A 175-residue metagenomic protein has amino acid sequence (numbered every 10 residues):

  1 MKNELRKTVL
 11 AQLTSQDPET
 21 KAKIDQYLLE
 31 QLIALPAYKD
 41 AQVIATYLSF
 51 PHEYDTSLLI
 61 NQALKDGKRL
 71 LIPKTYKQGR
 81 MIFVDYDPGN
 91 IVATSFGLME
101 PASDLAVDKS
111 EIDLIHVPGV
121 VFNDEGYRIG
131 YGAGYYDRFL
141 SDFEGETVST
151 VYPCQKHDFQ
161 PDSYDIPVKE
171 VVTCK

Functional and structural regions predicted by a protein language model:
M1-S110: N-terminal active-site beta-alpha-beta segment that forms phosphate/nucleotide-binding and substrate-recognition loops
E4, A11-S15, S110-L114, D124-Y127 (+1 more regions): Surface-exposed, charge/polar-rich loops and edge strands
T46, V117, T173: Redox-cofactor binding/interface segments in oxidoreductases and associated redox assembly factors
N61, G130-Y135: Charged helix-capping and loop-helix junction motifs
P73, Y131, T150: Replace "coordinates the UDP/GDP/TDP-sugar" with "coordinates nucleotide-activated sugar donors
S95, D124, R128-G132: Short glycine/serine/threonine-biased micro-segments
G119-F122: Active-site and channel-lining beta-strand-loop segments that bind or position nucleotide-derived/phosphorylated
